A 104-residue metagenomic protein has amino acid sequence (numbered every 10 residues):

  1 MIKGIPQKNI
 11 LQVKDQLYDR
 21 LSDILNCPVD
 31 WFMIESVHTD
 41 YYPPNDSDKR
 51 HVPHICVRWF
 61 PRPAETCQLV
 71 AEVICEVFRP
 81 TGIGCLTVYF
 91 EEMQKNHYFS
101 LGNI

Functional and structural regions predicted by a protein language model:
M1-I104: Interaction-mediating elements
